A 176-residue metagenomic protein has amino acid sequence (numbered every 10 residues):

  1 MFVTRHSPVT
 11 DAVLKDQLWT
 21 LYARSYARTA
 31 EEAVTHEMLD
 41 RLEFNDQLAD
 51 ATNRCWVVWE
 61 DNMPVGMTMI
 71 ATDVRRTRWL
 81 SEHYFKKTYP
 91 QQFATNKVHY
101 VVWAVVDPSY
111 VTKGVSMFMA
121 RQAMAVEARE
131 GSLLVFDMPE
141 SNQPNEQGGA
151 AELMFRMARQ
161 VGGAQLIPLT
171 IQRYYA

Functional and structural regions predicted by a protein language model:
M1-F44, D50, C55-W59, P64-V65: Short amphipathic alpha-helix that is part of the acyltransferase structural core
M1-T10, S25-T29, A128-A176: Terminal substrate-recognition subdomain of acyl/acetyltransferases
Q17, L39-E43, V115-M124, G149-M157: Well-ordered, non-membrane alpha-helical segments in soluble/globular domains
R54-W56, K97, T170-Q172: Short beta-strand micro-motifs in enzyme catalytic cores
V57-W59, M69, R173-A176: Short, well-ordered beta-strand micro-motif
M69-W103: Conserved acyl-donor/pantetheine-binding loop and adjacent beta-alpha core of acyl/acetyltransferases and related
P90-T95, F118-V135: Conserved acyl-CoA
Y100-V106, V111-V126: Conserved acetyl-CoA-binding loop-helix of GNAT-fold acetyltransferases
